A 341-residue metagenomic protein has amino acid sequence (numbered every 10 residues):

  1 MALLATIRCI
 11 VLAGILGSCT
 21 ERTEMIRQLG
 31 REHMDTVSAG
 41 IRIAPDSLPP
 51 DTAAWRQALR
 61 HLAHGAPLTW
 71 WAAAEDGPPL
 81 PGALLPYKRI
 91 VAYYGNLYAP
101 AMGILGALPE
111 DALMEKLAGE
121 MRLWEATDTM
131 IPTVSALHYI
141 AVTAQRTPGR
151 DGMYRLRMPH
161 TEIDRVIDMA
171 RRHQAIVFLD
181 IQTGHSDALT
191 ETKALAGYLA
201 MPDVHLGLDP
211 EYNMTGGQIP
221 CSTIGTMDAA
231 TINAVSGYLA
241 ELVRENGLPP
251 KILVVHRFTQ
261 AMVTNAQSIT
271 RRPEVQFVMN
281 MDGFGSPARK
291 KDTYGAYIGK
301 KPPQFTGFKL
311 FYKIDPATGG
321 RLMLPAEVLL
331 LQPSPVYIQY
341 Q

Functional and structural regions predicted by a protein language model:
M1-Q28, T36: Bacterial Sec-dependent N-terminal signal peptides
T20-L156, P273-V275, R289-Q341: Alpha/beta catalytic barrel-like cores
V91-A92, A136-H138, V177-D180, H205-G207 (+3 more regions): Structural recognition of the beta-strand scaffold that forms the well-ordered cores of secreted hydrolase catalytic
N96-Y98, I140-V142, Q182-G184, D209-N213 (+3 more regions): Active-site beta-loop-alpha junctions enriched in small/polar residues
M130-A175, H185-M201, H205-G207, M214 (+2 more regions): Chitinase-like catalytic core of GlcNAc-active glycosidases
T183-D187, R244-M262: Aromatic-lined carbohydrate-recognition surfaces of secreted/lumenal glycan-active proteins
A200-V204, I269-F277, P302-Q304: Glycine-enriched alpha-helix->loop->beta-strand junction motifs that scaffold or abut catalytic
A261-M281, S286-R289: Substrate-binding cleft/loops of secretory-pathway carbohydrate-active enzymes
